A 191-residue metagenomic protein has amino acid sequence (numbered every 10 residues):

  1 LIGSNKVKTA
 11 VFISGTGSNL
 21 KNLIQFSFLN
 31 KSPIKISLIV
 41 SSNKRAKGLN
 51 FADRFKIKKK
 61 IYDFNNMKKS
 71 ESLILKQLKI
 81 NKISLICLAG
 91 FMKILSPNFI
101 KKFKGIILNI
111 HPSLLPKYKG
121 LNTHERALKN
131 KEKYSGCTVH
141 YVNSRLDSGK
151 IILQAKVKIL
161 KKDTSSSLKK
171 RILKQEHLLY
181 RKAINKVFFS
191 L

Functional and structural regions predicted by a protein language model:
L1-L191: One-carbon transfer enzymes
